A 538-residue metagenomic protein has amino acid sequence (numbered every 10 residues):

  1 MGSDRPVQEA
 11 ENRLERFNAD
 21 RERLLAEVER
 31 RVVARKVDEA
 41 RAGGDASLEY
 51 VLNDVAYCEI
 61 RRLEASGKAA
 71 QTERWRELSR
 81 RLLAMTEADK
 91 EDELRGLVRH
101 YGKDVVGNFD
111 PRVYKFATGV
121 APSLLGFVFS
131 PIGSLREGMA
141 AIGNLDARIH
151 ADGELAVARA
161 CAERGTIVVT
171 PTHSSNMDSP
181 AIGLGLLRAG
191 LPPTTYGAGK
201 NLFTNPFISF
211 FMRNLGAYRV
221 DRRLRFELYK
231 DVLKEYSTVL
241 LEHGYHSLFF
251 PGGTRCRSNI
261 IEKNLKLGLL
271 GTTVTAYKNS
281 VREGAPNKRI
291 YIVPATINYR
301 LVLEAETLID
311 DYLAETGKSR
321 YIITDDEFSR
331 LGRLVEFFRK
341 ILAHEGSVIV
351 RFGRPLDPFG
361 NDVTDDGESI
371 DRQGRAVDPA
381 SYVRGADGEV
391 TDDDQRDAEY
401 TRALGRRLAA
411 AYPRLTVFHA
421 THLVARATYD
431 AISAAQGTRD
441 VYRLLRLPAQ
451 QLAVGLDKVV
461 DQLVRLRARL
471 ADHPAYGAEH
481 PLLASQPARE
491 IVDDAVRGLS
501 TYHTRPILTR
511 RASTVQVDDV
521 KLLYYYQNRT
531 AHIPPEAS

Functional and structural regions predicted by a protein language model:
M1-L248, G253-S538: Membrane-interfacial terminal anchoring regions of lipid-handling membrane enzymes
